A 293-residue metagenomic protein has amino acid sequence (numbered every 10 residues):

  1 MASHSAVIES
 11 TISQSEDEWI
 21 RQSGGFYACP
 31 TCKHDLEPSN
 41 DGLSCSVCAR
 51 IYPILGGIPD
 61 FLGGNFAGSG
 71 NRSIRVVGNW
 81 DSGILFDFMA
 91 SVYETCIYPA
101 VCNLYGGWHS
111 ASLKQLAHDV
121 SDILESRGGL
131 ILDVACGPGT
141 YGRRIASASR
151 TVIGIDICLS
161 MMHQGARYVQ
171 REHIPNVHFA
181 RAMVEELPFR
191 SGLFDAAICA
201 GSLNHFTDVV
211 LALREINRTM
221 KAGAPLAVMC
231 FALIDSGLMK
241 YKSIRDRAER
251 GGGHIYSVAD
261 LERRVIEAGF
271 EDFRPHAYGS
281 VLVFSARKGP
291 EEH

Functional and structural regions predicted by a protein language model:
A2-I84: N-terminal auxiliary segments of SAM/dcSAM-dependent transferases
G25, G56, L62-S126, T140-R144 (+1 more regions): Conserved class I S-adenosyl-L-methionine
L130-E186: Class I SAM-dependent methyltransferase SAM/SAH-binding core
E185-A196: A short acidic, Gly/Pro-enriched loop at the edge of an enzyme's catalytic core that lines a small-molecule cofactor
A196-D208: A short SAM/SAH-binding and catalytic strip from SAM-dependent methyltransferases
V210-A222: A short glycine-rich, Lys/Arg-flanked "PGG" loop and its adjoining helix->strand segment in the class I
P225-R250: Conserved class I S-adenosyl-L-methionine
G253-A268: Short alpha-helix
